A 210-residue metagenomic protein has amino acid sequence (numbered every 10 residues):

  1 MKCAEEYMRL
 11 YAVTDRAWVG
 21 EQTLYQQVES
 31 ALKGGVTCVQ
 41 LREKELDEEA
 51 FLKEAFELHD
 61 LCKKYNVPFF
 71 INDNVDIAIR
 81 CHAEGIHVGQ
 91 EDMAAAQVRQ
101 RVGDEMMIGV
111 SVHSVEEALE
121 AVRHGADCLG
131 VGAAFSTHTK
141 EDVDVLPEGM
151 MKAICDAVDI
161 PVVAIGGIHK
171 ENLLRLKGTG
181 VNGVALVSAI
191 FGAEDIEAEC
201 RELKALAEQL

Functional and structural regions predicted by a protein language model:
M1-M93, Q100-C128, L146, A153 (+3 more regions): Conserved N-terminal beta1-alpha1 strand-loop-helix module at the mouth
L41, A78, F135-E141: A short acidic, helix-capping loop that chelates divalent metal ions and anchors anionic groups
M93-A96, T137-H138: A short, polar/charged loop-to-alpha-helix boundary motif
V131, V163-I168, V184-S188: Glycine-rich beta-strand-to-loop/alpha-helix junction loops that act as flexible
S136, P147, N172-R175: Short glycine/proline-centered loop/turn elements that form peptide/ligand docking sites
T179: C-terminal binding/interaction regions
